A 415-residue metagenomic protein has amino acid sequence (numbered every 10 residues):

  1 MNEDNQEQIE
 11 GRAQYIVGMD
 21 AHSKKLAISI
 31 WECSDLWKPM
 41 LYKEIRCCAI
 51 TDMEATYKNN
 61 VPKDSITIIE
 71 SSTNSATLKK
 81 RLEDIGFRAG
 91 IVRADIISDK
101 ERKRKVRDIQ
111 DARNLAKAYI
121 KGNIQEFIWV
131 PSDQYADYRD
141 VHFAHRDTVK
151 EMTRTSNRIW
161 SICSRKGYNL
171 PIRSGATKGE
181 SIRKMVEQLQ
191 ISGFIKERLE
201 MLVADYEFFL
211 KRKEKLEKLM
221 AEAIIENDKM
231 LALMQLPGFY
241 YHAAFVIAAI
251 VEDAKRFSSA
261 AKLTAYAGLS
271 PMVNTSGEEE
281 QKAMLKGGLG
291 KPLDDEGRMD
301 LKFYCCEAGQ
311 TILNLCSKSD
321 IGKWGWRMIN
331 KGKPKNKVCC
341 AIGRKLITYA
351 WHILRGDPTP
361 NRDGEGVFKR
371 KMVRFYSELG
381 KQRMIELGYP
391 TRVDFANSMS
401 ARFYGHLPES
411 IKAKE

Functional and structural regions predicted by a protein language model:
Q8-E32, L115: Gly/Thr-rich phosphate-binding beta-strand-loop-beta motif of the actin/hexokinase/Hsp70
S34-S65: Nucleic-acid-processing active sites and adjacent nucleic-acid-binding tracks, predominantly divalent metal-dependent
E83, G90-F127, E279-E296: Short alpha-helix plus adjacent loop in nuclease-associated cores
A116-D140, S181-I191: A short, charged helix-loop
R146-A232: Glycine-rich, often acidic, oxyanion-interacting loops/wings at catalytic, nucleic-acid, or phospho-protein interfaces
A232-Q235, Y241, V246-K331, K335: Phosphate-backbone recognition surface of nucleic-acid-processing proteins
G325-G343, I347-E415: Low-complexity, acidic/Ser/Thr- and charged residue-rich accessory regions of DNA metabolism proteins
